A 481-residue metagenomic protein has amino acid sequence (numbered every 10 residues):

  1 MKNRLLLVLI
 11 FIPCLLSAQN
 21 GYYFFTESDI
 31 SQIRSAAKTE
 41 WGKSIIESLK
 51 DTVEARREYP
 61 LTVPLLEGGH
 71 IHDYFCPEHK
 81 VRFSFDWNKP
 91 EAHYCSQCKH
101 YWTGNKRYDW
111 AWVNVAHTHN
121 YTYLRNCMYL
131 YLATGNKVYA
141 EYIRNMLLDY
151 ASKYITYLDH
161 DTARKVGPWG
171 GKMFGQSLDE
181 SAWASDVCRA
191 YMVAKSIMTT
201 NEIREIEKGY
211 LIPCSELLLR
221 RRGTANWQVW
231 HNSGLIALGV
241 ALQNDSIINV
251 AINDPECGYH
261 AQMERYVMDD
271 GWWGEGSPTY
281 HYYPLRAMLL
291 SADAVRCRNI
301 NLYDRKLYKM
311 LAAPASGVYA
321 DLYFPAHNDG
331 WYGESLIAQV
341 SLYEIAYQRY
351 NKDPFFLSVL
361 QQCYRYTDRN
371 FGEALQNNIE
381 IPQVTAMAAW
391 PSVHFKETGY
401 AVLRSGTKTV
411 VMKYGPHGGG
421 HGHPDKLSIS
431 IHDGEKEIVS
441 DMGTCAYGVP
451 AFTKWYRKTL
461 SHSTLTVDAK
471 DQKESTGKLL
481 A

Functional and structural regions predicted by a protein language model:
R4-C14: Sec-dependent N-terminal signal peptides
A18-G223, V229-I236, E256, L289 (+3 more regions): Extracellular glycan-targeting catalytic surfaces
H119, Q176-D179, W227, P255 (+5 more regions): Secondary-structure capping and boundary motifs in well-ordered enzyme cores
T134, A194-E205, L242-S246, A294-Y303: Inter-helical turn/loop segments and adjacent helix faces that build the functional surface of alpha-helical bundle
T224, I248-A251, A261, R265-W273: A mid-sequence, solvent-exposed acidic-amphipathic segment
G234-Q262: Alpha-helical cores of eukaryotic small-GTPase signaling modules
I236, L242, T279-V439, L480: Carbohydrate-active enzyme catalytic cores, enriched for enzymes that act on polyanionic acidic polysaccharides
P424-A481: Active-site rim segments in enzyme catalytic domains, especially the processed small/beta chain of N-terminal
